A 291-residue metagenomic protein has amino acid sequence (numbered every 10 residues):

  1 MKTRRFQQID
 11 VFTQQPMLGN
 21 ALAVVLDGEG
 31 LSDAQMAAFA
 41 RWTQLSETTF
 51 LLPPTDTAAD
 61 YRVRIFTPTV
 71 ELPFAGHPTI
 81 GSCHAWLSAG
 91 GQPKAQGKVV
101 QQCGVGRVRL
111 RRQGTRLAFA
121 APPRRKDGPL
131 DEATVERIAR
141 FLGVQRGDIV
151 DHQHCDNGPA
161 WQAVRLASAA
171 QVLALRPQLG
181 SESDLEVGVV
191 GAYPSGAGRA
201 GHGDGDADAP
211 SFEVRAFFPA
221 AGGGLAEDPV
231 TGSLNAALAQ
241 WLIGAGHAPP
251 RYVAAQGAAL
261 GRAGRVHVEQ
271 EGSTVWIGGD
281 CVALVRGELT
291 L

Functional and structural regions predicted by a protein language model:
M1-F74, I80-L291: Active-site proximal loop and beta-alpha junction motif in alpha/beta enzyme cores
